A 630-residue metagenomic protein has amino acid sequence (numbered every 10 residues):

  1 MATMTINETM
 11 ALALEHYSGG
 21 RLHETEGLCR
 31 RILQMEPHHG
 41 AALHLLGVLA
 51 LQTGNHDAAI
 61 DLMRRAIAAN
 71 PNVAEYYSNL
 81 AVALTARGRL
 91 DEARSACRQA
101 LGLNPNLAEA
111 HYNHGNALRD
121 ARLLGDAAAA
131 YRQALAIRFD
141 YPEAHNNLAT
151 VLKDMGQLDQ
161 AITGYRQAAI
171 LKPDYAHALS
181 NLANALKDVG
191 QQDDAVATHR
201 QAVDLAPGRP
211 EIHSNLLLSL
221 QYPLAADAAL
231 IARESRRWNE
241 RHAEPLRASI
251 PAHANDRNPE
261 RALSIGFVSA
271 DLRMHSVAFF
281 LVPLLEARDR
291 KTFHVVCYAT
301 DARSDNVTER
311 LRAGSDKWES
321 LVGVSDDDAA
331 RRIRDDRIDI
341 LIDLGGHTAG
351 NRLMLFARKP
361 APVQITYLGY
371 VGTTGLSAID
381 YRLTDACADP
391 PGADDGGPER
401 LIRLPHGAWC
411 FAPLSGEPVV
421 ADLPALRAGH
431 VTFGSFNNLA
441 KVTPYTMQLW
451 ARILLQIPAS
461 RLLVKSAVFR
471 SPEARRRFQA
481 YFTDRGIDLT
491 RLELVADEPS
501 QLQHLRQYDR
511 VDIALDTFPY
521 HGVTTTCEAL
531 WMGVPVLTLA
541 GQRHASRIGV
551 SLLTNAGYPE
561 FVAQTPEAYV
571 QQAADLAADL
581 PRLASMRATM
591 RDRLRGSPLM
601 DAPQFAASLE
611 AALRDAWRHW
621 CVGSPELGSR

Functional and structural regions predicted by a protein language model:
M1-H430, Q448, R476, A480-L489 (+6 more regions): Alpha-helical solenoid repeat scaffolds of the TPR/TPR-like class and their adjacent stem/linker regions that mediate
V268, F436-N437, K465, V495: Short hydrophobic "strand-cap" motifs at the C-terminus of beta-strands
T292-H294, A451-T483: A conserved nucleotide-sugar
G434-Y445: Substrate-binding clefts and catalytic carboxylate motifs of secreted carbohydrate-active enzymes
N438-L439, A540-Q542: Short coil/turn segments
L515, A529: Donor-sugar nucleotide-binding helix/loop cap in glycosyltransferases
T517-P519: A short structural motif in glycosyltransferase catalytic domains
